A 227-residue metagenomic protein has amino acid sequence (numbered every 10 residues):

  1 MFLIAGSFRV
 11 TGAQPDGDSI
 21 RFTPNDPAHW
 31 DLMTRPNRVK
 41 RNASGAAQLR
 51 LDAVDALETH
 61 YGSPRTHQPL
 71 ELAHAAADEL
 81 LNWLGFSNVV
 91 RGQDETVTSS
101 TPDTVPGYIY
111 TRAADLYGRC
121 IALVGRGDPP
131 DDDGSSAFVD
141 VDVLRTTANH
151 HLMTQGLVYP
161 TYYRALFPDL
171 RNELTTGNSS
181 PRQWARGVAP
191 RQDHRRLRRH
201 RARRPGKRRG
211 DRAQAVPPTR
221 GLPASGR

Functional and structural regions predicted by a protein language model:
M1-R227: Small beta-barrel nucleic-acid-binding modules, primarily SNase/OB-fold domains and secondarily Tudor-like barrels
